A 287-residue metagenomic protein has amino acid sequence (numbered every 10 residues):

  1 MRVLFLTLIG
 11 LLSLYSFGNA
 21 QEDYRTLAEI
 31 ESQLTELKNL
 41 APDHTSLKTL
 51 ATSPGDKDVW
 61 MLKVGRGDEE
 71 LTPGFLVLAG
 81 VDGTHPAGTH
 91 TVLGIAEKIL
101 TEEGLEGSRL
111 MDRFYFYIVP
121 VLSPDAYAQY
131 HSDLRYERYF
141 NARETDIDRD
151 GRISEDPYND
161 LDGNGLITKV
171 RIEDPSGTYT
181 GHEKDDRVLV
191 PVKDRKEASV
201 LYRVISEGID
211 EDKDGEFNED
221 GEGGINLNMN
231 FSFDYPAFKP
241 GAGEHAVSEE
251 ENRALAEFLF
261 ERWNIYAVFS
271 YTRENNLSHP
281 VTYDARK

Functional and structural regions predicted by a protein language model:
R2-F5, Y15-K287: M14 metallocarboxypeptidase catalytic domain recognition
L6-G10: Hydrophobic helical h-region of N-terminal Sec-dependent signal peptides in bacterial secretory/periplasmic proteins
